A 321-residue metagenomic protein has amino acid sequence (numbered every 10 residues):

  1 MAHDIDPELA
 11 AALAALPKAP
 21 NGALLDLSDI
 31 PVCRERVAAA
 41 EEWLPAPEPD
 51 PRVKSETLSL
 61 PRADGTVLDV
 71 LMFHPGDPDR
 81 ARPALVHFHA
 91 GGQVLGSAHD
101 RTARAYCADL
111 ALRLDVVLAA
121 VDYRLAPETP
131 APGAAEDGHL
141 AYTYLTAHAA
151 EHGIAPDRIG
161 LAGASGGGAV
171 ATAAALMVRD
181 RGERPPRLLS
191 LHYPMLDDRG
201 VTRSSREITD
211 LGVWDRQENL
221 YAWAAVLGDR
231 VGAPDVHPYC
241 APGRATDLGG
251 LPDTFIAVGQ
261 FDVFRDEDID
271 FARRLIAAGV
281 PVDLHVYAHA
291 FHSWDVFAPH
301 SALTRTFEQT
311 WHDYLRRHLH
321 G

Functional and structural regions predicted by a protein language model:
D4-S28, V32, L44-P45, K54-G321: Alpha/beta-hydrolase superfamily serine-hydrolase fold, recognizing
V37-E48: Short, solvent-exposed helix-to-loop capping segments enriched in aromatics
